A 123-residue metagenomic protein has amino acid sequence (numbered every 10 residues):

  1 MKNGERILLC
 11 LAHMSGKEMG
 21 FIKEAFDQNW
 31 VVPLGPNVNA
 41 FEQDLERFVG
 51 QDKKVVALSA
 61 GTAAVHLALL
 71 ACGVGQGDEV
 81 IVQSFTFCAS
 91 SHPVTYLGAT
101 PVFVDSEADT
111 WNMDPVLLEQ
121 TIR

Functional and structural regions predicted by a protein language model:
M1-V32: N-terminal "arm"/small-domain region of PLP-dependent enzymes with the aminotransferase-like
G20, E24-D27, P36-R47, V116-R123: Replace "anionic and nucleotidyl ligands
L34-E79, P93-L97, F103-D105: Phosphate-binding glycine-rich loop
T86-S91: Conserved coil-to-alpha-helix start sites within the AMP-binding
A99-R123: PLP-dependent aminotransferase-class I/II
